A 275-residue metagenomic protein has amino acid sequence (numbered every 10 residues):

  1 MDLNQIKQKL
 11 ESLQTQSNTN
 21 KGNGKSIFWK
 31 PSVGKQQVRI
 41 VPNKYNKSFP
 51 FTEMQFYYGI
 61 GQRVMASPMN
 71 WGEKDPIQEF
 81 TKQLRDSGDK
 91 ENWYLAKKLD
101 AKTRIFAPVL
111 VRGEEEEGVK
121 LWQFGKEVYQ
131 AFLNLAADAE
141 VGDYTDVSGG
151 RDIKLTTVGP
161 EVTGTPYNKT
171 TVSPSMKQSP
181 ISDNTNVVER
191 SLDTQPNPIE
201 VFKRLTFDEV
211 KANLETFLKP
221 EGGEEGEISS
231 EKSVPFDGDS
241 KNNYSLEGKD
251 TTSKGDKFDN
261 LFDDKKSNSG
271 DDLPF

Functional and structural regions predicted by a protein language model:
M1-D143, R204-D208: OB-fold ssDNA-binding interfaces and closely related basic DNA-contact patches used across DNA replication/repair
K7-L10, Y144, E189, N243 (+2 more regions): Generic N-terminal initiation segments characterized by hydrophobic and/or small/turn-forming residues
R112-V234: Compact mixed alphabeta submodule
F202-F275: Acidic, gly/ser/pro-rich intrinsically disordered tails
